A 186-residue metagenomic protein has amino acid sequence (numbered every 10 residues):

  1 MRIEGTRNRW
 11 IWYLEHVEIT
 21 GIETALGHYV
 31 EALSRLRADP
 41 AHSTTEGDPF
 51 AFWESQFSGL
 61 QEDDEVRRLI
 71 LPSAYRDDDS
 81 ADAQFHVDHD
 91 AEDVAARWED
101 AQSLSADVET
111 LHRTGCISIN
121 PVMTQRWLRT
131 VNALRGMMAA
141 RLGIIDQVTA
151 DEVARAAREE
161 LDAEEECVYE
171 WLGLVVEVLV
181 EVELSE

Functional and structural regions predicted by a protein language model:
M1-I119, M123-E186: Charged, alpha-helix-forming regions
